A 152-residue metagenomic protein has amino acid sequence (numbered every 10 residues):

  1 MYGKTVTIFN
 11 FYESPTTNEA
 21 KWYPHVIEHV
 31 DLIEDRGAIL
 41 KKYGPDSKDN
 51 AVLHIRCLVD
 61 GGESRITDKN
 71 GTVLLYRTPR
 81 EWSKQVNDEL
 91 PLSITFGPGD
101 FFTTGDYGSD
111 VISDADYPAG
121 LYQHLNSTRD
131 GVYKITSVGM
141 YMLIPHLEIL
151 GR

Functional and structural regions predicted by a protein language model:
M1-E34: N-terminal intrinsically disordered, low-complexity, charge/repeat-rich segments that act as generic
K21-R152: Short, conserved turn/kink motifs that form compact alpha/beta structural patches or helix kinks used as
